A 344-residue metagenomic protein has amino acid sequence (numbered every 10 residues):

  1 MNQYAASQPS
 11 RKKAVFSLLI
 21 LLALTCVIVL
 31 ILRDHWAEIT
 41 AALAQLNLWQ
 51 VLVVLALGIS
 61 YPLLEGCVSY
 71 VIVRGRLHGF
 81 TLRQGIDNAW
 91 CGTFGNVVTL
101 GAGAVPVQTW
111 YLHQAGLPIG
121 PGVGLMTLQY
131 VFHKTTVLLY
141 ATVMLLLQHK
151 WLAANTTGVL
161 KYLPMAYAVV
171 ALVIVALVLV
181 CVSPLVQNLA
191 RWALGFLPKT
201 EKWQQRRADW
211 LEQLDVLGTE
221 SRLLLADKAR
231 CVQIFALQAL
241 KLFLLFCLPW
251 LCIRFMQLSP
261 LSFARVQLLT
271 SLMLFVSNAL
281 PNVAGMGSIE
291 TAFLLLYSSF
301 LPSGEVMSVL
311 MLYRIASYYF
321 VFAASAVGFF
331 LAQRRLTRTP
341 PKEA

Functional and structural regions predicted by a protein language model:
M1-A41, G92-Q204, N282, M286-A344: Transmembrane helix-loop-helix hairpins in multi-pass inner-membrane proteins
S10-R11, N47-W49, H78-D87, L117-I119 (+3 more regions): Membrane-helix interface segments
K13-F16, Q45-V53, R222-A236: Membrane-interface helix starts
E38-Q45, Q213-L225: A short amphipathic helical element positioned immediately N-terminal to and/or at the very start of a transmembrane
V51-L55, L82, I86, V123 (+4 more regions): Hydrophobic alpha-helical transmembrane segments
L64-C91, C252-L269: Membrane-embedded helical hairpins/re-entrant loop segments and their flanking transmembrane helices within multi-pass
R83-G92, L128, A264-F275, E305-Y313: Alpha-helical transmembrane segments of multi-pass membrane proteins
S221, L225-L272, L280: Transmembrane helical segments that form the transport core of multi-pass membrane transport proteins
